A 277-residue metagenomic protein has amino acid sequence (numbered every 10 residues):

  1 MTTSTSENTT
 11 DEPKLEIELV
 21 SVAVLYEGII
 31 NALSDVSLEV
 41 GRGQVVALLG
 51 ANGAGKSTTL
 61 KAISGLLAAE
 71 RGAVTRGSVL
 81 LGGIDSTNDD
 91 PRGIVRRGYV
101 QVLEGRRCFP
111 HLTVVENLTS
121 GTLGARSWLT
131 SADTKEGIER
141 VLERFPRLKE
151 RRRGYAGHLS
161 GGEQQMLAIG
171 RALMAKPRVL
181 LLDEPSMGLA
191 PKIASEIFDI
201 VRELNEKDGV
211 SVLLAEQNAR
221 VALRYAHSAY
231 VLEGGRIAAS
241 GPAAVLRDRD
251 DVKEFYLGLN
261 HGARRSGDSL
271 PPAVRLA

Functional and structural regions predicted by a protein language model:
Y26-G28, V46, L67-E70, V114 (+3 more regions): ABC-type ATPase nucleotide-binding domains, specifically the catalytic core motifs of the NBD
L49-A51: The feature captures the beta-strand-to-loop junction immediately N-terminal to the Walker
L67, S78-R96, W128-T130, P242-A243: ABC ATPase NBD Q-loop/coupling interface
L112, L159, A172-L173: ABC ATPase signature
Y155-L159, E163: Conserved ABC ATPase signature
M174-R178: A short, proline-enriched helix->beta-strand linker immediately N-terminal to the Walker B motif in ABC-type P-loop
S195-G209: Helical segment within the ABC ATPase nucleotide-binding domain
